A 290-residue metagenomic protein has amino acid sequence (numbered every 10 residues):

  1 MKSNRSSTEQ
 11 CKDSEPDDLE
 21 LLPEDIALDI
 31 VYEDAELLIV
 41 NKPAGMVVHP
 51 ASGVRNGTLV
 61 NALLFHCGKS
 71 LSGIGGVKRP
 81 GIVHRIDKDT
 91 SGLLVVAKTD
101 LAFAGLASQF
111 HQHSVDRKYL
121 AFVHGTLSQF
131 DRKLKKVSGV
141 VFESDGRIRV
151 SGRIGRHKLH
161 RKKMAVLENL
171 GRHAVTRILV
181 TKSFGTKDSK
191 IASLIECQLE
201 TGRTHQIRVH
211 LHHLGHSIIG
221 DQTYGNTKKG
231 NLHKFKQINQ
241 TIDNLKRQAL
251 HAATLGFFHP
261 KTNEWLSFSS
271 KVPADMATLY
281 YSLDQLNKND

Functional and structural regions predicted by a protein language model:
M1-D290: RNA pseudouridine synthases
